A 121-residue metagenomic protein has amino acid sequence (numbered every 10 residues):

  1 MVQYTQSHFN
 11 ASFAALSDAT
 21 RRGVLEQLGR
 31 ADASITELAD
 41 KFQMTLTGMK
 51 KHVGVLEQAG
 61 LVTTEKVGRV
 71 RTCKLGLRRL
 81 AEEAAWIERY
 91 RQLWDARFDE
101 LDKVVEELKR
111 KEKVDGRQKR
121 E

Functional and structural regions predicted by a protein language model:
M1-H8, Q27-K41, L46, V55-A59 (+2 more regions): C-terminal regulatory/oligomerization modules of transcriptional regulators
A14-S17, E26-R30: Short, locally clustered residues in the helix-turn-helix/winged-helix DNA-binding domain
A15-T20, L80: Short helix-coil-helix linker/hinge
R22-V24: Pre-recognition alpha-helix immediately N-terminal to the DNA-recognition helix within helix-turn-helix or winged-helix
H52: Residues within the DNA-recognition helix of helix-turn-helix
K66-T72: Short, Lys/Arg-rich nucleic-acid/phosphate-binding segment
